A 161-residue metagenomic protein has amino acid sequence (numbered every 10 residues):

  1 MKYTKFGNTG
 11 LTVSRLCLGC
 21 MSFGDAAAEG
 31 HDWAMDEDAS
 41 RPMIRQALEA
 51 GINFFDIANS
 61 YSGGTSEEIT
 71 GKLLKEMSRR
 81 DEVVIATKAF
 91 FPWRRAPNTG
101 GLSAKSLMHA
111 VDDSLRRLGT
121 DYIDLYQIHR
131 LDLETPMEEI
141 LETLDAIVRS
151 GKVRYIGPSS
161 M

Functional and structural regions predicted by a protein language model:
M1-V83: N-terminal binding-site loop/beta-alpha segment at the start of enzyme catalytic domains that lines or forms
T9, I57, T87, T120 (+1 more regions): Ser/Thr-centric signal marking residues that sit in or immediately flank functional binding/regulatory motifs
L18, I57, T87, L125-I128 (+1 more regions): Conserved beta-strand positions
A26-A27, R94-M161: Glycine/proline-rich, positively charged, aromatic-decorated active-site loop/lid region on the catalytic face
N59, F91, D132: Short, glycine/acidic-enriched loop or turn micro-motifs at the edges of active sites
S60, K88, A110: Substrate-binding/gating loop at the entrance of the active-site cleft, primarily in PLP-dependent aminotransferase-like
L74, A89, L144-I147: Hydrophobic positions in alpha-helices of CheY-like receiver
D81-R94: A short, structured active-site edge motif that brings together acidic residues
